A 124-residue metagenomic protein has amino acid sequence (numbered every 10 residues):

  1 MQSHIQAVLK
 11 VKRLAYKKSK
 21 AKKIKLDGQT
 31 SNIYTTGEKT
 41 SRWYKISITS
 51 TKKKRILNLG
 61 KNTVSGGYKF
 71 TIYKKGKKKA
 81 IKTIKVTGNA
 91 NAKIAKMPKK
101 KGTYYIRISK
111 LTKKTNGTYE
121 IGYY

Functional and structural regions predicted by a protein language model:
M1, A15, Y44-T63, I106-I108: Hydrophobic beta-strand segments within beta-rich accessory/binding domains
Q2-I5, L9, Y44, Y68 (+2 more regions): Edge beta-strands of jelly-roll/beta-sandwich modules across compartments, strongly enriched in secreted/luminal
Q2-K45, K52: Non-catalytic extracellular/lumenal accessory regions of secreted precursors
S47, I72-G76, Y123: Residue-level signal for short segments within beta-strands and strand-turn junctions of well-structured beta-sheet
S65-K82: Short, surface-exposed beta-strand/strand-loop-strand elements in extracellular ectodomains
T83-G88: Short beta-strand segments within Ig-like beta-sandwich modules, predominantly Fibronectin type-III
N91-M97: Exposed aromatic-hydrophobic patches
K100-Y104: A glycine-anchored, Pro-Gly-centered beta-turn/N-cap motif
